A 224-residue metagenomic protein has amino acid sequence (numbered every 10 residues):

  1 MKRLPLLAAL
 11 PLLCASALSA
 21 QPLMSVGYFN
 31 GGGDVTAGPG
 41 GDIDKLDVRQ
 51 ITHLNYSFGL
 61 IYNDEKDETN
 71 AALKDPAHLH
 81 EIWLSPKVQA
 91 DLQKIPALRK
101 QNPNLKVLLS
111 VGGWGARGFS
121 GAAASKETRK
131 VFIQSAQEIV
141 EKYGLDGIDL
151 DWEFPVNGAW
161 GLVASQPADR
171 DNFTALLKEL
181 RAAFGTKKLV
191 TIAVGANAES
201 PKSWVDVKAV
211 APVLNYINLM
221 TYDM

Functional and structural regions predicted by a protein language model:
M1-L7: Bacterial N-terminal signal peptides that target proteins for export
L7-S16: Bacterial N-terminal signal peptides
Q21-V140: Glycan-recognition patch characteristic of GH18 chitinases/ENGases and related GlcNAc/peptidoglycan-binding proteins
G31-V35, F58-N63, G113-G118, E153-A159 (+2 more regions): Solvent-exposed loop/turn segments at secondary-structure junctions within structured extracellular/periplasmic domains
T52, D146, N215: Receiver (REC) domain switch/active-site residues of two-component response regulators
L54, L109, L150, L180 (+1 more regions): Conserved, mostly hydrophobic/aromatic
A77-K87, Q166, A182, V207 (+1 more regions): Substrate-binding and catalytic surfaces of secreted/luminal carbohydrate-active proteins
G118-A211: Active-site cleft segment of glycoside hydrolase catalytic domains centered on the general acid/base Glu
